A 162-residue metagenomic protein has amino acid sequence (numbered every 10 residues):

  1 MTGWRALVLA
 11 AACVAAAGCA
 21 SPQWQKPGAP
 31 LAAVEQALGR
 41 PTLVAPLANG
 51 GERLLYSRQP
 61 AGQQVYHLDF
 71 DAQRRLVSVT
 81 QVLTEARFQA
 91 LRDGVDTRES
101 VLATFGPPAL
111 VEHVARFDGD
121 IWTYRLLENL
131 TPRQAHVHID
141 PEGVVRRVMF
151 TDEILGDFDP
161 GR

Functional and structural regions predicted by a protein language model:
M1-V8: Bacterial N-terminal signal peptides that target proteins for export
A15-G18: C-terminal motif of bacterial Sec signal peptides marking the signal peptidase cleavage site
A20-R162: Residues within mature, well-folded domains
